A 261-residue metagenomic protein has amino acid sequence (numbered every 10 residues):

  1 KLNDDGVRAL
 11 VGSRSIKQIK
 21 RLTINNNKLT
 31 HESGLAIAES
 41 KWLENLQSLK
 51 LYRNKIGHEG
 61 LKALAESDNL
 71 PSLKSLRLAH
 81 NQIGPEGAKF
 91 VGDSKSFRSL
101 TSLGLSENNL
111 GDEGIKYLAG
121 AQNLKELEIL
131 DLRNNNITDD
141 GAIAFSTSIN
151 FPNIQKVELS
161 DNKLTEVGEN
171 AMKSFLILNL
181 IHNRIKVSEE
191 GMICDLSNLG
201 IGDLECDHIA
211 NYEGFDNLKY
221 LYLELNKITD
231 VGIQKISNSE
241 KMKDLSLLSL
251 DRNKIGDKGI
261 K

Functional and structural regions predicted by a protein language model:
N3-G12, H31-E39, G57-E66, P85-D93 (+6 more regions): Leucine-rich repeat
R14-K17, K41-E44, D68-P71, K95-R98 (+5 more regions): Inter-repeat linker/turn residues at the boundaries of leucine-rich repeats
I19-I24, L46-L51, L73-L78, L100-L105 (+6 more regions): Conserved hydrophobic beta-strand positions in leucine-rich repeat
N27, N54, N81, L105-N108 (+6 more regions): Consensus "Asn ladder" position of solenoid repeat domains
G60, R77-H80, G87, T101-E107 (+2 more regions): Eukaryotic tandem repeat interaction scaffolds
G104-S160, D244-K261: Ankyrin-repeat and related helical/solenoid repeat scaffolds used for protein-protein interactions
N179-S188, D195-S197: Extended, small-residue-rich solenoid/repeat segments and analogous flexible loops that form exposed scaffolds
I193-L204: STAS-typified acidic loop motif
